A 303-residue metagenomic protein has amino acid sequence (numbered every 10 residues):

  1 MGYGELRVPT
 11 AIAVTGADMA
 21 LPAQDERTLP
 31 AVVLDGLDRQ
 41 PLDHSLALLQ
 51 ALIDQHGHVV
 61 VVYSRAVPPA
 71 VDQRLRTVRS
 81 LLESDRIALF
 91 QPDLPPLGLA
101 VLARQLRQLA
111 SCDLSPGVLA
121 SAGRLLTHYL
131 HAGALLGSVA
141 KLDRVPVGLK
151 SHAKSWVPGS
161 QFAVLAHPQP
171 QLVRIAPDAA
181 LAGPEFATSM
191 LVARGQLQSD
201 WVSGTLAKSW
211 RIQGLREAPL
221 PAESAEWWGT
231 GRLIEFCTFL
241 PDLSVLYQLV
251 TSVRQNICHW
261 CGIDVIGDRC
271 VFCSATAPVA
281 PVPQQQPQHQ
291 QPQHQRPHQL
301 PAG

Functional and structural regions predicted by a protein language model:
M1-W201: Domain-scale terminal segments
V192-G303: Cys/His-clustered metal-coordination modules, chiefly Zn-binding fingers
